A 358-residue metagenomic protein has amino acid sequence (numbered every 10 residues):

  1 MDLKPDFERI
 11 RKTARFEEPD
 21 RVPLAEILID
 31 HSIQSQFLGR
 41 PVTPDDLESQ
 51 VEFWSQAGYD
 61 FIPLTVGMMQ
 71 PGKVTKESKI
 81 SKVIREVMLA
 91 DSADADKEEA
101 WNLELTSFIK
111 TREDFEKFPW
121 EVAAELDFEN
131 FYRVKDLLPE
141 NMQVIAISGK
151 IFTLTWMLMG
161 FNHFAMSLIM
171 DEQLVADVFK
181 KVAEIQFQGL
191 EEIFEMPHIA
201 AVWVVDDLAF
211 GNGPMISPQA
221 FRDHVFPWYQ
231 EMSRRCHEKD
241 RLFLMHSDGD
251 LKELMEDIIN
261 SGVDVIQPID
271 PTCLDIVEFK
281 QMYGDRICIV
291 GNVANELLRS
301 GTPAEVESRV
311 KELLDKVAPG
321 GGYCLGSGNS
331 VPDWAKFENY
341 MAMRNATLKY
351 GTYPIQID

Functional and structural regions predicted by a protein language model:
M1-D45, S49, L64, I84-T106 (+1 more regions): Active-site loop segments of alpha/beta catalytic cores
F53-S81: Glycine-rich, N-terminal phosphate-binding loop and its surrounding beta-alpha-beta segment
